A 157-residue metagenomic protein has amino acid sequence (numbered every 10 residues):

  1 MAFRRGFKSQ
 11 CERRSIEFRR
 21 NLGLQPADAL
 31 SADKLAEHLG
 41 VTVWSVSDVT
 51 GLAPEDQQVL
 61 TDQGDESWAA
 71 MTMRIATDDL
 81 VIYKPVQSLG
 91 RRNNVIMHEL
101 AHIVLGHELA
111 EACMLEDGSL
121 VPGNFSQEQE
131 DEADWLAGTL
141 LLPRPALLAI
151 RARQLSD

Functional and structural regions predicted by a protein language model:
M1-D157: Active-site hotspot residues in diverse enzymes, especially metal/ion-binding acidic/histidine motifs
